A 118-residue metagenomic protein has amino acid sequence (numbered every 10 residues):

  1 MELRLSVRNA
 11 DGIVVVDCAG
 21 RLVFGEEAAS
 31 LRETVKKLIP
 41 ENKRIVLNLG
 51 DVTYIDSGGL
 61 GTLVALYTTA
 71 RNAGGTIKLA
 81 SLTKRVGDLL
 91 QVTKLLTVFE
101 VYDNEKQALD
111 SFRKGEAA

Functional and structural regions predicted by a protein language model:
M1-D17: Short beta-strand/loop segment at the start of cytosolic alpha/beta domains
S6, A80, Y102: General small-molecule cofactor/ligand-binding pocket signal
A10-D11, G50, L82, K106: Conserved catalytic submotifs in the C-terminal HATPase_c
G12, L95-V98, N104: Glycine-centered tight turns that cap/initiate beta-strands
C18-G20, N104: Active-site donor-binding loop signature of nucleotide-sugar glycosyltransferases
R21-F99: Amphipathic alpha-helical interaction surfaces in cytosolic regulatory modules
V101-A118: A charged, well-structured terminal subsegment
